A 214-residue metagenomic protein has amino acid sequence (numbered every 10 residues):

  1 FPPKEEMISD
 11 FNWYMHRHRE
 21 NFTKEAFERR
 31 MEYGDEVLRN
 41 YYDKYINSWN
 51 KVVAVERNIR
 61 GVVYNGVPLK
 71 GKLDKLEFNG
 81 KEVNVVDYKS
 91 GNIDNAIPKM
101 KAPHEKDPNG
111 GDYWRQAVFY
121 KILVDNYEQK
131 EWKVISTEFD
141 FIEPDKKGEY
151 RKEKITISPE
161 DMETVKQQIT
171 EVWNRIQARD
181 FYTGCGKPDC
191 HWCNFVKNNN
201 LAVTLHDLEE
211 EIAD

Functional and structural regions predicted by a protein language model:
F1-N58, V62: A non-catalytic, helix-rich entry segment at domain boundaries
E5, G110, W114, K121-D214: Metal-dependent nuclease catalytic regions and adjoining charged, substrate-binding loops involved in nucleic-acid end
I8, V53, E82-D87, S136 (+1 more regions): Short, well-ordered strand-loop elements centered on a beta-strand within folded domains, enriched for acidic residues
Y14-R17, K89-K101, D140-K152: Short acidic (Asp/Glu) and glycine-rich catalytic loops that position anionic groups and cofactors
F22, A26, E105-D112, I157: Conserved aromatic-histidine-acidic binding/catalytic patches
E36, N40, N84, F119-I122 (+1 more regions): Residue-level signal for well-ordered alpha-helical scaffold segments within enzymatic catalytic domains
N47-V52, Y64, K130-W132, C185-G186: A generic structural signal for short, non-catalytic loop/turn and secondary-structure boundary residues
A54-Y127: Non-catalytic protein-protein interaction segments used by genome-maintenance enzymes to assemble and couple activities
